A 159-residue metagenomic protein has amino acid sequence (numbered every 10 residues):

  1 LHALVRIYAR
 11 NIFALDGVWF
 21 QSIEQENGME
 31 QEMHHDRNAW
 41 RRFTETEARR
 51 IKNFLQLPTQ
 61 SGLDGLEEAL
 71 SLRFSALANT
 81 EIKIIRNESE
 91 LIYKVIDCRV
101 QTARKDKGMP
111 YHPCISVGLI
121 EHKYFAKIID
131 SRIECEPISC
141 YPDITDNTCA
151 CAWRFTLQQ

Functional and structural regions predicted by a protein language model:
L1-I92, R99-Q101, K105-V117, K127-A152 (+1 more regions): N-terminal accessory segment detector
G118-H122: Long, well-ordered alpha-helical scaffolding segments within enzyme catalytic domains, especially pronounced
